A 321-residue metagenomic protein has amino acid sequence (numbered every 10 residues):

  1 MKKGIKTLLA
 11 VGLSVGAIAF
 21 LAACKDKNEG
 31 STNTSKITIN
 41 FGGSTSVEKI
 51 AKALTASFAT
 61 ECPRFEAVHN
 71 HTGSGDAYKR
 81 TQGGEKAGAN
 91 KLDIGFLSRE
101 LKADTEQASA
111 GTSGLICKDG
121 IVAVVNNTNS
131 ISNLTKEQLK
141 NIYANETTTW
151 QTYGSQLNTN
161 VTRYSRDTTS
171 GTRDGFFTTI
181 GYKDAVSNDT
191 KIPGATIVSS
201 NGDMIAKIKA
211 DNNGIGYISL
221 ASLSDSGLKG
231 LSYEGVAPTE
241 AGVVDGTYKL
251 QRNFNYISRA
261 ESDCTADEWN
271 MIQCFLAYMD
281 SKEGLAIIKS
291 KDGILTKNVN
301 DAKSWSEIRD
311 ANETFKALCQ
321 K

Functional and structural regions predicted by a protein language model:
M1-L9: Bacterial N-terminal signal peptides that target proteins for export
A19-A23: C-terminal motif of bacterial Sec signal peptides marking the signal peptidase cleavage site
K27-S35, S258-K321: Extracellular/periplasmic juxtamembrane helices and adjacent flexible linkers that interface with membrane partners
G30-N145: N-terminal segment of the mature folded domain
D76-R80, T169-G242: Ligand-binding pocket segment of bilobal, Venus flytrap-like solute-binding proteins
A103-D119, S224-D245: Ligand-binding "clamshell"
K118-I205: Extracytoplasmic ligand-binding site segments that recognize negatively charged/polar headgroups
G120-N129, D245-T247, Q251-E268: A bilobed periplasmic-binding-protein/Venus flytrap-type ligand-binding module shared by bacterial periplasmic
